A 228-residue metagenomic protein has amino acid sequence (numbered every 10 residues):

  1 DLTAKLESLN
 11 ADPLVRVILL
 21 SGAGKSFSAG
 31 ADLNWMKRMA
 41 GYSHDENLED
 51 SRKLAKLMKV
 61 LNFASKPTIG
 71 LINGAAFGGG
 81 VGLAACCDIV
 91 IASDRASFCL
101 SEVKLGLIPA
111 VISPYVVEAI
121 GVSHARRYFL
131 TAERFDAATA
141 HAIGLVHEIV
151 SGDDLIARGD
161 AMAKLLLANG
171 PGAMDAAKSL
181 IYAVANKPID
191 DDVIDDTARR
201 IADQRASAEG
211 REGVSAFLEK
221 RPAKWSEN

Functional and structural regions predicted by a protein language model:
D1-Y42, K59-G70, I89, S93-S97 (+1 more regions): A structural preference for short, pocket-lining loop segments at secondary-structure junctions
S8, I91-A96, V146-D195, A202 (+2 more regions): C-terminal long alpha-helix characteristic of the crotonase
L20, D32, L83-A84, A140 (+2 more regions): Hydrophobic/aromatic residues within transmembrane alpha-helices of multi-pass small-molecule transporters
K25-S28, A76-G78, C99, I181: Short, active-site-adjacent cap segments at secondary-structure transitions
G30, L48-S51, A55, G78 (+4 more regions): Glycine-rich phosphate-binding loop at the start of an alpha helix
R38-R52: A short acidic, glycine-rich active-site loop that binds or catalyzes chemistry on phosphate/adenosine moieties
K56-L57, L61-F63, L71, F77-F129 (+2 more regions): CoA-thioester-processing core
E133-T139: Acidic, divalent-metal-coordinating active-site segment for phosphoryl/phosphodiester hydrolysis, typified by short
